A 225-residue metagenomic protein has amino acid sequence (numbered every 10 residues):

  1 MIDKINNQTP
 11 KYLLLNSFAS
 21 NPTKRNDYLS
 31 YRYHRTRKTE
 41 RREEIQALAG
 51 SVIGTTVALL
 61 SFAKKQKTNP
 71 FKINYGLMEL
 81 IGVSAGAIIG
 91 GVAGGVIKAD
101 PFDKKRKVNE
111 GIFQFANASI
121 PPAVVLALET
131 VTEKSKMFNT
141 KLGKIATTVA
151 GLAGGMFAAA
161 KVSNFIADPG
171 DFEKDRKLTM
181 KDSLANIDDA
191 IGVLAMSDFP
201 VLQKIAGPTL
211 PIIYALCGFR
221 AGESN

Functional and structural regions predicted by a protein language model:
M1-N225: Glycine-rich, hydrophobic membrane-spanning regions of integral membrane proteins that mediate transport
